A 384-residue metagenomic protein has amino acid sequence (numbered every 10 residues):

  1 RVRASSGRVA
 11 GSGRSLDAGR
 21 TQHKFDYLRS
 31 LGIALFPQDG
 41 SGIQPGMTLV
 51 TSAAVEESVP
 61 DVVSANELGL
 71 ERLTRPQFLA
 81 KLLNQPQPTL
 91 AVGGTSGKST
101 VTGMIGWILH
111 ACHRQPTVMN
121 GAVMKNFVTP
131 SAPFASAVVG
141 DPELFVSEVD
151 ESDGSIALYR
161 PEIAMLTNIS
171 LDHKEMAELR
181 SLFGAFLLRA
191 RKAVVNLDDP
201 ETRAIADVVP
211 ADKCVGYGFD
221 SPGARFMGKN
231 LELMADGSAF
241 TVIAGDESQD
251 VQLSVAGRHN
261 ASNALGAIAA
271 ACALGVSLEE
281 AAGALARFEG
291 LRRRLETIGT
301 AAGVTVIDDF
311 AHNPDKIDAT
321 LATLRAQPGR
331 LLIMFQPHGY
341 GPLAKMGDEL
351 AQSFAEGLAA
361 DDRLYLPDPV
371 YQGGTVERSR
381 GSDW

Functional and structural regions predicted by a protein language model:
R1-R20, D26-A34, L49, E67-L70 (+7 more regions): ATP-dependent carboxylate-amine ligase
G7-A10, G46-T48, E143-L144, R189-A193 (+1 more regions): Short active-site oxyanion
A10-S15, H113-N120, Y217: Conserved RecA-like helicase motor-core motifs
S12-L16, T51-A54, V195-D198, F219: Structural motif
R29, I43, A53-L197, E201-K213 (+4 more regions): Phosphate-binding loop of NTP-binding sites
A34-P45: Short acidic low-complexity segments
M47-T48, R75, I163, K192 (+2 more regions): Structural motif
